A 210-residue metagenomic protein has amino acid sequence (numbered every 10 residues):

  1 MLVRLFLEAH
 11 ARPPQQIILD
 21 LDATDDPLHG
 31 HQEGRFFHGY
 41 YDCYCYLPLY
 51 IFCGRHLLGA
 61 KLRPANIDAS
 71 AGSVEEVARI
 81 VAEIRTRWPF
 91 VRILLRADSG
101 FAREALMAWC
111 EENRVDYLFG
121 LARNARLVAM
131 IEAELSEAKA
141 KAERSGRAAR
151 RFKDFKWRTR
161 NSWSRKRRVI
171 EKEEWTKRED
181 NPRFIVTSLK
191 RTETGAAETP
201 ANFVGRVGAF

Functional and structural regions predicted by a protein language model:
M1-L49: Active-site-proximal, Lys/Arg-enriched surface segment that forms a nucleic-acid-binding/basic interface patch
H10, D22-T24, K61, D98-G100 (+1 more regions): Anionic group-transfer/hydrolysis microenvironments
P13-Q16, C45-Y46, G54, F90-V91 (+2 more regions): Short coil/turn connectors at secondary-structure junctions
I17-D25, R55, I93-A102, Y117 (+3 more regions): Short, conserved catalytic/metal-binding motifs centered on acidic residues
L28-G34, L58-R63, E104-C110, A129-E134: Short acidic, glycine/serine/threonine-rich loops at helix termini
F36-W88: Electropositive, glycine- and tryptophan-enriched low-complexity nucleic-acid-binding patches
A69-R126: Domain-level cores of phosphate- or acyl-group-handling catalytic modules
D116-F210: An anionic, glycine-rich sequence signature occurring as long contiguous blocks
